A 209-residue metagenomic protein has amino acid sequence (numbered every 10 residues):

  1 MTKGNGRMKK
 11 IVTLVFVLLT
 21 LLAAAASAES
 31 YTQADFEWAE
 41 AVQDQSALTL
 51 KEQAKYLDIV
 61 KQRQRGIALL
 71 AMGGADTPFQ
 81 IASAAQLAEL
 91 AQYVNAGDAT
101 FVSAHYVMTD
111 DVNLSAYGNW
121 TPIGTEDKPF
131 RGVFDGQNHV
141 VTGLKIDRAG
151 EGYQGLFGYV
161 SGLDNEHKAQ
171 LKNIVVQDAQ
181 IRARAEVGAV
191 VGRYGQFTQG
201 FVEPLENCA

Functional and structural regions predicted by a protein language model:
M1-R7: Short, Lys/Arg-enriched N-terminal segments with co-localized hydrophobic residues within the first ~10-30 amino acids
K9-K10, H139: Basic side chains
I11-V15, R184: Alpha-helical transmembrane segments
V15-A23: Bacterial N-terminal signal peptides
A24-A28: Sec/Tat signal peptide C-region and signal peptidase I cleavage site
E29-A209: Surface-exposed repetitive/solenoidal architectures
